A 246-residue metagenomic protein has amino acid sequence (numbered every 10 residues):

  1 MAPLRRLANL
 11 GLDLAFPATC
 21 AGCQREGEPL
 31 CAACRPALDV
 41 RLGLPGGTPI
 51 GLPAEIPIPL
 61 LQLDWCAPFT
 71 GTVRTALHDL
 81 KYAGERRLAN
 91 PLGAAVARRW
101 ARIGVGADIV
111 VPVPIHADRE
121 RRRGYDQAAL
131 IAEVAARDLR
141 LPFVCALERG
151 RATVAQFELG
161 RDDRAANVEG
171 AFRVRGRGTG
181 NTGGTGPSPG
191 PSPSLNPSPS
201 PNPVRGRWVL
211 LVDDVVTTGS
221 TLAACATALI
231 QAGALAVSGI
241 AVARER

Functional and structural regions predicted by a protein language model:
M1-R246: Glycine-rich phosphate/pyrophosphate-handling loop used in enzymes and phosphotransfer proteins
